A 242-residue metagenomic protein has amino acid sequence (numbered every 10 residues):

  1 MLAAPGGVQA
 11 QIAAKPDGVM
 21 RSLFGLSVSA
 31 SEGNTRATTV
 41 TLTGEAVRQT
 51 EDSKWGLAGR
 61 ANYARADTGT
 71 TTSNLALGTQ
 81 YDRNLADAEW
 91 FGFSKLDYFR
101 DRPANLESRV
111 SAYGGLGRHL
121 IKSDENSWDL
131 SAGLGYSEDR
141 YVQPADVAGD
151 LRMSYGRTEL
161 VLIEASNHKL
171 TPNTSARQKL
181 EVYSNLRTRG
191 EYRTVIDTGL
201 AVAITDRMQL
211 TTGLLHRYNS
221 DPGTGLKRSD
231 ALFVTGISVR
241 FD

Functional and structural regions predicted by a protein language model:
K15-A30, S53-L57: Transmembrane beta-strand segments of Gram-negative outer membrane beta-barrel proteins
G18-M20, R36-V40, T71-L75, S108-A112 (+4 more regions): Residues that define the transmembrane beta-barrel architecture of outer-membrane proteins
M20, D52-L57, D87-G92, D124-W128 (+2 more regions): Repeated loop/turn-to-beta-strand initiation elements of outer-membrane beta-barrel proteins
L26-V28, L57-Y63, L77-T79, S94-Y98 (+5 more regions): Transmembrane beta-barrel strands of outer-membrane/channel proteins
V28-A30, A46-R48, R83, R118-L120 (+4 more regions): Residue-level signature of outer-membrane beta-barrel architecture
A30-T38, A66-T72, R100-S108, D124 (+2 more regions): Solvent-exposed loop/turn segments connecting transmembrane beta-strands in outer-membrane beta-barrel proteins
Y113, V202-A203, S229-D242: Outer-membrane beta-barrel "beta-signal"
E125-D206: Outer-membrane beta-barrel transmembrane domain signature
